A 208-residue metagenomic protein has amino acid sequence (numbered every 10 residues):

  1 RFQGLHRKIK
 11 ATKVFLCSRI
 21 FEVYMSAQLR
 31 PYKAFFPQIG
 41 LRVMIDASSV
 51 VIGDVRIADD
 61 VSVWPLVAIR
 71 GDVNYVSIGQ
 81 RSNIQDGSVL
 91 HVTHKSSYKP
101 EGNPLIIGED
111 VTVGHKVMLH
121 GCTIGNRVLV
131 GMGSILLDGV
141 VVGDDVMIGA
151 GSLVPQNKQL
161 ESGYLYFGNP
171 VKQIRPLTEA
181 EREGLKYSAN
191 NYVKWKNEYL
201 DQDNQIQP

Functional and structural regions predicted by a protein language model:
A11-V14, E22-V23: Acidic, Ala/Val/Gly-enriched low-complexity intrinsically disordered segments
F21, S26-I39, D72, I78-I107 (+1 more regions): Glycine-rich hexapeptide-repeat left-handed beta-helix
S26-V63: N-terminal segments that cap or nucleate solenoid repeat domains
P65-V67: N-terminal beta-strand/beta-hairpin edge segment
T112: Short proline/glycine- and basic residue-enriched helix-capping loop/turn segments at helix->loop/beta transitions
